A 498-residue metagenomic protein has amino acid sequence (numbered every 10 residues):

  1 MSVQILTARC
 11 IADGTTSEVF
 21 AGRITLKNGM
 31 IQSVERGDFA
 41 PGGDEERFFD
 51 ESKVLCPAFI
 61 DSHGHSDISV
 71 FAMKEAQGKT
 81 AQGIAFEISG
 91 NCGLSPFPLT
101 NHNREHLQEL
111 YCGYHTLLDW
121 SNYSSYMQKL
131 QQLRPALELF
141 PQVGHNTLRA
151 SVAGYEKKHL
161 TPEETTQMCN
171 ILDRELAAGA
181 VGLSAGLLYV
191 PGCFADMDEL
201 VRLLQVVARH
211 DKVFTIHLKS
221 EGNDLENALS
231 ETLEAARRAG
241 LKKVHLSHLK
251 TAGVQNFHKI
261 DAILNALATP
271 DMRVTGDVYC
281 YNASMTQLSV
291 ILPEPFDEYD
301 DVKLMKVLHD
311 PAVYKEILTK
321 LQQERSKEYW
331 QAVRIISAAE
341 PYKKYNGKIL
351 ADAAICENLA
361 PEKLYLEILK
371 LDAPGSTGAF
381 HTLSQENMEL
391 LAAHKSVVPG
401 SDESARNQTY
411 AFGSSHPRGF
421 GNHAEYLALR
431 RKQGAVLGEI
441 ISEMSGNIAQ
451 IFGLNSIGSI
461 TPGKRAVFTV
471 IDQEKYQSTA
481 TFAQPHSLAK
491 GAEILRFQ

Functional and structural regions predicted by a protein language model:
M1-P41, K53, I440, Q450 (+2 more regions): N-terminal metal-binding scaffold of metallo-dependent hydrolase/deaminase domains
V3-L6, A40-G90, E493-L495: Replace "His-x-His-based motif
G29, M388-E389, S396-P399, A449-Q450 (+1 more regions): Structural signature of the urease/amidohydrolase superfamily beta/alpha-barrel
A72-V181, M272: Divalent-metal coordination cores built from histidine and acidic residues
L130, A136-V152, K158-P162, M168-Y189 (+3 more regions): Active-site neighborhoods of metal-dependent hydrolases
R174-E231, A312: Divalent metal-binding pocket/active-site signature
E439, G446-N447, A466-V467, R496-Q498: Mid-to-C-terminal alpha-helical segments outside catalytic/metal-binding sites
Q477-G491: Short, surface-exposed loop/helix-turn segments at secondary-structure junctions that function as lids/hinges flanking
